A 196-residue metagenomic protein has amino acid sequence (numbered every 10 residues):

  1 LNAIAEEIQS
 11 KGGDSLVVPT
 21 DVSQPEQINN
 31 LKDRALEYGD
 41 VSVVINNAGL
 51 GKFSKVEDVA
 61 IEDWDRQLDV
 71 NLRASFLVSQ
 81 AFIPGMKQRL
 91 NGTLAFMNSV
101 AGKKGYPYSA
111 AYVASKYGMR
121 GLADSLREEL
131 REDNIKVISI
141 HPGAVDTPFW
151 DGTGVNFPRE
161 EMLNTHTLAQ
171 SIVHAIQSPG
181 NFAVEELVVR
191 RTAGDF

Functional and structural regions predicted by a protein language model:
K11-D14, R34-N46, K52: A glycine-rich helix->loop->beta "capping" turn within Rossmann-like NAD(P)(H)-dependent oxidoreductase domains
P19-N30, I61: The beta1-alpha1 cofactor-binding region of Rossmann-like NAD(H)/NADP(H)-dependent oxidoreductases
K55-V56, D63-D65: Substrate-binding pocket helix/loop in short-chain dehydrogenase/reductase
E57, K104-A110: Active-site loop immediately N-terminal to the catalytic Tyr-X3-Lys motif of short-chain dehydrogenase/reductase
S79, S115: Active-site helix of classical SDR
S99: Residue(s) in the substrate-gating loop at a strand-loop-helix junction that position the organic substrate next
E132-I135, S139, T147, V155-F196: C-terminal helical subdomain
